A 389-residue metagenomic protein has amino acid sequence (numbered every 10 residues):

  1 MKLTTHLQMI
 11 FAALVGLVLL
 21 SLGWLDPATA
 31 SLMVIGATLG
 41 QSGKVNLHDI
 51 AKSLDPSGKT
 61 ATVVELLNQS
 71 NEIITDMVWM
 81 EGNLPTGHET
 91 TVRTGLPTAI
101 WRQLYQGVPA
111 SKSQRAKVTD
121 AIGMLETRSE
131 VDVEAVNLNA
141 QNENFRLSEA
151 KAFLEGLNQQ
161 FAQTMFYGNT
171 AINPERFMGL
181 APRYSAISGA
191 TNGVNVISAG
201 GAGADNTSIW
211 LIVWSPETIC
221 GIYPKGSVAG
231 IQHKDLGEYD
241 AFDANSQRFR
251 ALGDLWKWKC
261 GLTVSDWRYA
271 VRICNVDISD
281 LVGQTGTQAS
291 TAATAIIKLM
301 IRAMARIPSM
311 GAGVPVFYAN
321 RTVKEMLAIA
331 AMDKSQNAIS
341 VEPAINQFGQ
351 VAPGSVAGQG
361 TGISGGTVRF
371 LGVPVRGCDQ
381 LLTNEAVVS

Functional and structural regions predicted by a protein language model:
M1-D49, T383-S389: Intrinsically disordered, low-complexity terminal tails
T38-L67, N71-T75, G87-T91, W101 (+1 more regions): Core alpha/beta structural scaffold of self-assembling particle/tube/pore-forming proteins
L96-A99: Primarily extracytoplasmic ectodomains and periplasmic/lumenal surface modules that are beta-strand-rich
Q106-A110: Active-site-surrounding "flap" and adjacent substrate/cofactor-binding loops of secreted or lumenal enzymes, prototyped
